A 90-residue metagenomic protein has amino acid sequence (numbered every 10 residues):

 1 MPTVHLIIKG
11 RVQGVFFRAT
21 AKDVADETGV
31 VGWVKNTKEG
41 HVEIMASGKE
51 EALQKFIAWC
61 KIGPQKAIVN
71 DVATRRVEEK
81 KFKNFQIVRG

Functional and structural regions predicted by a protein language model:
M1-G90: Intrinsically disordered, low-complexity, mixed-charge
